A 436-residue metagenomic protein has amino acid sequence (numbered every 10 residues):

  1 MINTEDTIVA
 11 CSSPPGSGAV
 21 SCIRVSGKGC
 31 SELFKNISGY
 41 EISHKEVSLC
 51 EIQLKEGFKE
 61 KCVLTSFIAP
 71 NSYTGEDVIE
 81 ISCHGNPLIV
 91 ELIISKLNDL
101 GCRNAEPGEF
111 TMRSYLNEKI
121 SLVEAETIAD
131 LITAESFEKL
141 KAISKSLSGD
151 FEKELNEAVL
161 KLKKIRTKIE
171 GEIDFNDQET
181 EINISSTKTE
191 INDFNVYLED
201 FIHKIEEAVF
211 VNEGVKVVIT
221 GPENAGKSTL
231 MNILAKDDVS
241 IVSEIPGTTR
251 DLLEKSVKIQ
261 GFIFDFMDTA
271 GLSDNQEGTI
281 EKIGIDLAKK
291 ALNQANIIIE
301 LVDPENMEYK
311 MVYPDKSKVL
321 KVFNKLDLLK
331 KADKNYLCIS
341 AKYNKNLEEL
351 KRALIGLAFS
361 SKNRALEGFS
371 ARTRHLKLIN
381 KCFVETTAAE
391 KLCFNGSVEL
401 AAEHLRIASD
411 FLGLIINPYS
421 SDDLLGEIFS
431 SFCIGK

Functional and structural regions predicted by a protein language model:
M1-K141, K145, G149: A glycine-rich (often HGG/GG-containing) alpha/beta subdomain
I2-P15, K55-G57, F137-Q260, F264 (+3 more regions): C-terminal-of-GTPase-core extension/linker across diverse P-loop GTPases
C83, D130-T133, E300, K391-F394 (+1 more regions): Alpha-solenoid HEAT/Armadillo repeat architecture
D268: Conserved active-site aspartate in kinases
L272: RNA/tRNA-interacting regions in translation and RNA-turnover enzymes
E281-P304: Inter-motif core of Ras-like GTPase G domains
